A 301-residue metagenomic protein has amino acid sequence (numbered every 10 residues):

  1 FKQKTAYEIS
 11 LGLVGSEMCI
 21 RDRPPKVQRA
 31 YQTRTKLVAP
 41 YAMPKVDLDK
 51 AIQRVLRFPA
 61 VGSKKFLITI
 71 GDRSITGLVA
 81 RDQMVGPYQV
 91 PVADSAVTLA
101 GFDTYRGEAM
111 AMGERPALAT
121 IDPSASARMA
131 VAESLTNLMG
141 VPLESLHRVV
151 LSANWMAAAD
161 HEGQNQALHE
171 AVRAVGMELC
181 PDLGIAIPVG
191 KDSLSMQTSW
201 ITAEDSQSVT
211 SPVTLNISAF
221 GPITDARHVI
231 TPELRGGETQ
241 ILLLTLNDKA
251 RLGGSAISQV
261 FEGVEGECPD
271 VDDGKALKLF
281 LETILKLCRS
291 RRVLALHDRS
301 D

Functional and structural regions predicted by a protein language model:
F1-K4: Right-handed beta-helix
A6, S10, S16-E17, R21-D301: Glycine/proline-enriched, intrinsically flexible loops and inter-domain linkers
